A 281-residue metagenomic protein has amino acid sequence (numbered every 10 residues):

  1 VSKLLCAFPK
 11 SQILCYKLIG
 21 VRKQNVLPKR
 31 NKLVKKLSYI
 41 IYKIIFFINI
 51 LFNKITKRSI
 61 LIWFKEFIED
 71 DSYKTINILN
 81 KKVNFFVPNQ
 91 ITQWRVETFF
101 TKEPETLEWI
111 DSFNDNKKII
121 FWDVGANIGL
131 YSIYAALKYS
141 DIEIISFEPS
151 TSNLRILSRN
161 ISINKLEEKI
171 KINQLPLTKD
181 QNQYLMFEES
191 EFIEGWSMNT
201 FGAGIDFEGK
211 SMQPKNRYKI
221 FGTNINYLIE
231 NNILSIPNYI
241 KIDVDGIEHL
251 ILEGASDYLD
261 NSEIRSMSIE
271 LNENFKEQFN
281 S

Functional and structural regions predicted by a protein language model:
S2-S11: Extreme N-terminal basic, low-complexity initiation segments that serve as generic localization/processing leaders
Q12-K165, K169, K210-P214: S-adenosyl-L-methionine
Y73, Y139-S146, N153, N224-S281: Conserved acidic-Pro-Pro-aromatic motif
L79-E108, E167-E168, N173-N232: Glycine-rich adenosyl-binding loop in Rossmann-like folds that engage adenosine-containing cofactors
W122, I145, N173, F221 (+1 more regions): Conserved Rossmann-like nucleotide-binding pocket used by diverse enzymes that bind dinucleotide cofactors
N127, S150, P176-T178, D245 (+1 more regions): Catalytic metal-binding/acid-base residues of hydrolase active sites
L130, R155, Q181-N182, L250: Residues that form or flank phosphate/diphosphate-binding pockets in enzymes that use nucleotide phosphates
A135, L157, F187, I251-A255: Hydrophobic packing residues within well-ordered alpha-helices of enzyme cores
